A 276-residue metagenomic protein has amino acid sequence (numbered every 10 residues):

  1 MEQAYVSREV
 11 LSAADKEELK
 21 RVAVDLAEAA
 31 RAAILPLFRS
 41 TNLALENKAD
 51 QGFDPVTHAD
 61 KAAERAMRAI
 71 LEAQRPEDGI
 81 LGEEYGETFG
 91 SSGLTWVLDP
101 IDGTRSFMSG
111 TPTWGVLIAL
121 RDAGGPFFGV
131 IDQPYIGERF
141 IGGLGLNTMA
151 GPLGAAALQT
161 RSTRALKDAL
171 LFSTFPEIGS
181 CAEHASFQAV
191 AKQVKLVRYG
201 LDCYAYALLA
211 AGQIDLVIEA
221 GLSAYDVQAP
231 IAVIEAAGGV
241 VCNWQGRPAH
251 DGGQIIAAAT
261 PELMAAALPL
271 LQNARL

Functional and structural regions predicted by a protein language model:
M1-I101, E262, L276: N-terminal subdomain of lithium-sensitive/metallo-dependent phosphomonoesterases centered on the IMPase/IPPase/PAP
A30, I34-L37, D60, L71 (+7 more regions): Residue-level signal for inorganic ion chemistry
K61, R65, E84, P100-G103 (+5 more regions): Generic detector of well-ordered alpha-helical packing
E77-E84, L153-A155, G238-V240: Short gly/ser/thr-rich secondary-structure transition/capping motifs
G90-M149, K167-A169: DPxDG-like acidic metal-binding loop motif
R121-G125, Y135, L144-N147, L153 (+3 more regions): Short loop segments at secondary-structure junctions
Q159-L276: An extended, acidic
